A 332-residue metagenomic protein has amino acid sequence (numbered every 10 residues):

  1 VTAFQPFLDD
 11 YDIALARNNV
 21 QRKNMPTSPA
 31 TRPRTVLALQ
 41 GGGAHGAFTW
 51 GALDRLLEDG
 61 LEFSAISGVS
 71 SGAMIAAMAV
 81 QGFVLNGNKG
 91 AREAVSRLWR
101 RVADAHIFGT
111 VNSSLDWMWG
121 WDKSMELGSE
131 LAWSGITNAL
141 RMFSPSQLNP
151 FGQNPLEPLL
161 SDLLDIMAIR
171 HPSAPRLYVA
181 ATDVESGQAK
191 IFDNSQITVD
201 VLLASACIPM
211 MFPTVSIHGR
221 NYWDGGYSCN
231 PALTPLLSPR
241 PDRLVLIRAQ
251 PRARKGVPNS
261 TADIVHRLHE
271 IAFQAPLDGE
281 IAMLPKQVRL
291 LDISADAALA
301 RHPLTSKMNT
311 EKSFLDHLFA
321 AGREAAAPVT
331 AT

Functional and structural regions predicted by a protein language model:
T2-V69, A77-T332: Patatin-like phospholipase
